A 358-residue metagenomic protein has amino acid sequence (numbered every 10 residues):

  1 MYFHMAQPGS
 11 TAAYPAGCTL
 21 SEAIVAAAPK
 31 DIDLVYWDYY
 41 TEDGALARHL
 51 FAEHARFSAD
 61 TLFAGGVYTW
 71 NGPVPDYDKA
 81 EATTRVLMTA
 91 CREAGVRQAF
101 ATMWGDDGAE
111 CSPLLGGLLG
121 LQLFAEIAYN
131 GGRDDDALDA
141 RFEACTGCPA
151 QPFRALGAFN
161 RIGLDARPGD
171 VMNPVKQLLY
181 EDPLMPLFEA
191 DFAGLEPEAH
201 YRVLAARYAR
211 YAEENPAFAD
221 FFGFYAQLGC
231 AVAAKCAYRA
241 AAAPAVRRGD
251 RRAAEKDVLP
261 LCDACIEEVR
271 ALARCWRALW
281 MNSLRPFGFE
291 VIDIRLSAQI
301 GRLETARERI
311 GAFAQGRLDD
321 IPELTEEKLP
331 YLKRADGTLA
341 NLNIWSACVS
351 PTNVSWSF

Functional and structural regions predicted by a protein language model:
M1-F358: Substrate-binding groove of N-acetylhexosamine-processing glycoside hydrolases
